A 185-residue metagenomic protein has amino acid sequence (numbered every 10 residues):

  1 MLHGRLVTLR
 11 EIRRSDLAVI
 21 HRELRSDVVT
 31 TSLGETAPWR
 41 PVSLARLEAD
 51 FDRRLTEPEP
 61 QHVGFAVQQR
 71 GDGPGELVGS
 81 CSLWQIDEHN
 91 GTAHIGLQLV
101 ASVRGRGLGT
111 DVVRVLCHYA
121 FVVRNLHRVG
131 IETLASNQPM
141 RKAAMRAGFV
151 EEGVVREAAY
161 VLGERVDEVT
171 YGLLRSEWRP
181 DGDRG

Functional and structural regions predicted by a protein language model:
M1-V28, G64-G185: Acyl-donor (CoA/ACP) binding surface of acyl/acetyltransferases
V29-D52: Conserved GNAT-fold acetyl-CoA-binding loop/helix
A37-V42, E57, G73, R179: Intrinsic-disorder/low-complexity coil detector
F51-A66: A short helix-loop-beta-strand connector motif used in the catalytic cores of GNAT acetyltransferases and, in some
